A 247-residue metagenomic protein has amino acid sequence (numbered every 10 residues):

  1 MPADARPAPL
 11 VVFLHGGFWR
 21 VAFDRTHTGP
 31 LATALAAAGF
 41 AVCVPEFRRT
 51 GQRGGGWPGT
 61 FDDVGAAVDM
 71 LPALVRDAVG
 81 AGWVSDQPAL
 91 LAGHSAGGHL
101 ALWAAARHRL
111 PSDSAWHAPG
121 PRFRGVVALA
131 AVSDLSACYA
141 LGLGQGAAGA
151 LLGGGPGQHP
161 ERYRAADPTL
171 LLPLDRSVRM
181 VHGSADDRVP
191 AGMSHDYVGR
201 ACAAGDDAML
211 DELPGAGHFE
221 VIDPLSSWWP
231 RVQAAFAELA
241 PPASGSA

Functional and structural regions predicted by a protein language model:
A8, H15-R20, S184: Active-site glycine-rich loops that stabilize anionic/oxyanionic intermediates across multiple enzyme folds
R25-V44: Short amphipathic alpha-helix adjacent to the substrate-entry channel of hydrolases
G55-D77: Alpha/beta-hydrolase active-site loop
D69-L141: Primarily recognizes the serine-hydrolase "nucleophile elbow" in alpha/beta-hydrolase and SGNH/GDSL folds
A137-L170: Mobile cap/lid helix-loop segments that gate and shape the active-site cleft of serine hydrolases
L174, M180-H182, D186: Short beta-strand/loop motif that positions the catalytic acidic residue of the alpha/beta-hydrolase fold
V181, H195-A247: C-terminal catalytic histidine-bearing segment of alpha/beta-hydrolase fold enzymes
D187-D196: Conserved alpha/beta-hydrolase "acid-adjacent" motif
